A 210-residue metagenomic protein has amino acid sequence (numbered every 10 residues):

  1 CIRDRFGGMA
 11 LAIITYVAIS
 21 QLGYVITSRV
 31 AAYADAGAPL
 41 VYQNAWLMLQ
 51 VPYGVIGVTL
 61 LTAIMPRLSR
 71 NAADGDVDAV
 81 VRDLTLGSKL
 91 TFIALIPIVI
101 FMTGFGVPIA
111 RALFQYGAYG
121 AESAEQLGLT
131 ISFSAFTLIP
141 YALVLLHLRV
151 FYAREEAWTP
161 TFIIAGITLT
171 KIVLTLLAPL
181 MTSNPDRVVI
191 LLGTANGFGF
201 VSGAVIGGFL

Functional and structural regions predicted by a protein language model:
R3-L210: Membrane-embedded alpha-helical bundles of multi-pass transporters/translocases, especially carrier/permease families
